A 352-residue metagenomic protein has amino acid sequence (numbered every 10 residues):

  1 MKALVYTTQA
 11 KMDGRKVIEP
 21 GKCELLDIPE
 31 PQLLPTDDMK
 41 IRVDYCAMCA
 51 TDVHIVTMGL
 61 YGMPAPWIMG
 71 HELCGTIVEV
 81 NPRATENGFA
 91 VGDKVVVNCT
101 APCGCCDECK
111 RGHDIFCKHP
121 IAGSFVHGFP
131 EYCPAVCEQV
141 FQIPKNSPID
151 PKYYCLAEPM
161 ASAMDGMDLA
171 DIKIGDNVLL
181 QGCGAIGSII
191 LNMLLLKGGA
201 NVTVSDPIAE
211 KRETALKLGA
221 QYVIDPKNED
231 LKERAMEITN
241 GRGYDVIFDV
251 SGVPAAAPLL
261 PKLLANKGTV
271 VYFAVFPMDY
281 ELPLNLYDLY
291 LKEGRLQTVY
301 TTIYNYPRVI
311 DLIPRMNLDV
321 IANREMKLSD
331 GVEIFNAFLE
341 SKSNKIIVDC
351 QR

Functional and structural regions predicted by a protein language model:
M1-L73, Q351-R352: Short N-terminal strand-loop motif that marks the start of NAD(P)H/FAD-dependent oxidoreductase cofactor-binding domains
Y6, A170, L218-E293: Glycine-rich cofactor phosphate-binding loops and adjacent beta1-alpha1 units of small-molecule cofactor enzyme domains
P29-C46, L60-D107, Q139, P144-S147: Glycine-rich beta-strand-centered segment in the early N-terminal region that forms part of a ligand/cofactor-binding
K94, N177, G268-T269, R295: Short glycine-centered segments of the SAM/dcSAM-binding site in methyltransferase folds
C103-Q181: NAD(P)H dinucleotide-binding glycine-rich loop of Rossmann-like/cofactor-binding domains, especially the beta1-alpha1
S147-N228: Mid-domain Rossmann-like dinucleotide-binding core that forms the NAD(H)/NADP(H) cofactor-binding site
I208, F276, T302: Residues in the short beta-alpha loop(s) of Rossmann-like NAD(P)-binding domains
P258-K262, I303-R352: C-terminal hydrophobic helical "lid"/dimerization subdomain of Rossmann-like NAD(P)H-dependent oxidoreductases
